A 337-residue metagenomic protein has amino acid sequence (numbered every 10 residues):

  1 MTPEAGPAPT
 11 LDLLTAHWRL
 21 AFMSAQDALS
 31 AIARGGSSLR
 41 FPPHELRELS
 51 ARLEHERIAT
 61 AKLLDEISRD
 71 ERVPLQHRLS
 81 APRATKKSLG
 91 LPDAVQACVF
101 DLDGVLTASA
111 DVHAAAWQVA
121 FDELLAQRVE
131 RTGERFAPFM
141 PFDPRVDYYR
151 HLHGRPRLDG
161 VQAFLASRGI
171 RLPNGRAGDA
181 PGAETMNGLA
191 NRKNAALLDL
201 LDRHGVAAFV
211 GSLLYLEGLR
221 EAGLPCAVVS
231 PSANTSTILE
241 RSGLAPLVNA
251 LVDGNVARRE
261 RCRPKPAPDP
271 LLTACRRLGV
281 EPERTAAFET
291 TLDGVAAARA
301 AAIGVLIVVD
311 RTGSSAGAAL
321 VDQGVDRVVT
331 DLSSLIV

Functional and structural regions predicted by a protein language model:
T2-L20: Short, charge/polar-rich alpha-helical segments
L14, A21, A28, E45-L46 (+4 more regions): Amphipathic coiled-coil alpha-helices
A31-H44, S68-P74: Charged, low-complexity interaction regions
L49-E71, T85, L200-R203: Amphipathic alpha-helical coiled-coil segments
R83-V95, L213, E217-G218, S236-V337: Asp-based, Mg2+/Mn2+-dependent phosphohydrolase catalytic module
P92-V210: N-terminal helical cap/lid subdomain that shapes the substrate entry/recognition surface in HAD-like hydrolases
L201-A207, V229, R263, L306: Short, flexible loop segments at the rims of nucleotide/cofactor-binding pockets, characterized by
